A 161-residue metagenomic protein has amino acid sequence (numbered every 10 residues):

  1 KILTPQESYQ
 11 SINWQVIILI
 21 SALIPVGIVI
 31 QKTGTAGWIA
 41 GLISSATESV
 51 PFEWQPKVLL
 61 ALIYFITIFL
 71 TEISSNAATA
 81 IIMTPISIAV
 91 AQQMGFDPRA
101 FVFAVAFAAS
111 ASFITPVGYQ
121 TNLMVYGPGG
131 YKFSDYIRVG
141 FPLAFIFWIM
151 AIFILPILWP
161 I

Functional and structural regions predicted by a protein language model:
K1, S21-G27, L60-L70, I88 (+2 more regions): Hydrophobic core segments of alpha-helical transmembrane domains in multi-pass membrane transport and ion-translocation
P5, P98-R99, F133: Alpha-helix N-cap/start motif
Y9-W38, K57-F69: Core transmembrane alpha-helical segments of multi-pass membrane transporters/permeases
V29-G37, F69-I82, A111-Q120: Short helix-coil transition sites and intra-membrane helix breaks within transmembrane domains of multi-pass
W38-L42, A78-V90, V102, Y119-G130 (+1 more regions): Re-entrant/interfacial helical elements at transmembrane boundaries that shape and gate the permeation pathway
W38-P56: Membrane-interface interhelical connector segments
V50-V90, M94, V102, A106: Hydrophobic alpha-helical transmembrane segments of multi-pass integral membrane proteins, predominantly secondary
M94, A106-I161: Juxtamembrane and boundary regions of transmembrane helices in multi-pass small-molecule transporters and channels
